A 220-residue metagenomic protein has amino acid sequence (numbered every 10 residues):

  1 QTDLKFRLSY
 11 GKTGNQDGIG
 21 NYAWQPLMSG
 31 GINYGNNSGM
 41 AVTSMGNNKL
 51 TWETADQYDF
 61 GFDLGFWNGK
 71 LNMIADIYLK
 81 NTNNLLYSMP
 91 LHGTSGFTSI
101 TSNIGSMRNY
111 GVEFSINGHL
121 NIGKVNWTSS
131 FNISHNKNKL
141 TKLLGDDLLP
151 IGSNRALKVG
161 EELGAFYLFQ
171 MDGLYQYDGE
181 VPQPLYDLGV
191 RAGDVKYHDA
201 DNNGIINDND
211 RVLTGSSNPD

Functional and structural regions predicted by a protein language model:
Q1-F6, Q16-G18, L64-I74, G118-S129 (+1 more regions): Secondary-structure transition into beta-strands, especially the periplasmic turns and strand N-termini that construct
D3-G11, N103, E113: Acidic/histidine-rich catalytic neighborhood
Y10-G14, I77-N83, G118-L120, I133-K139: Transmembrane beta-strands of outer-membrane beta-barrel pores
Q16-P26, L85-M89, G93, T128 (+1 more regions): Outer-membrane beta-barrel and related beta-rich outer-membrane complex signature in Gram-negative bacteria
W24, G31-N72, I100-I122, G160-L168 (+1 more regions): Outer-membrane beta-barrel signature, preferentially recognizing the C-terminal barrel domain of Gram-negative
Y34-T43, M89-S99, N202-V212, S216-S217: Flexible, solvent-exposed coil segments and beta strand-coil junctions, predominantly the extracellular/periplasmic
T51-G96, W127, S134: Membrane-embedded beta-barrel scaffold of Gram-negative outer-membrane proteins
S102, N121-N218: Conserved small-residue
